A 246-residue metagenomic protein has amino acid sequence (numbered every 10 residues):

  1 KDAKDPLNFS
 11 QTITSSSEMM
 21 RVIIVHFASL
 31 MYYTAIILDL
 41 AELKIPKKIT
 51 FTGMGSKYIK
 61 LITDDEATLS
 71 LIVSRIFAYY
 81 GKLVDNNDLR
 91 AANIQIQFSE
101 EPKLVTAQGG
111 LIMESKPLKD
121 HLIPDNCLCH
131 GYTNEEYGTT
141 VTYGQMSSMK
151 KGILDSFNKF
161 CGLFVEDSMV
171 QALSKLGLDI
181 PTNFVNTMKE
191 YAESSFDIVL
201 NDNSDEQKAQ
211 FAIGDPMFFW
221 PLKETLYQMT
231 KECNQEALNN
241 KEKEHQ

Functional and structural regions predicted by a protein language model:
K1-Q246: Helical "lid/coupling" subdomains associated with nucleotide-phosphate turnover
